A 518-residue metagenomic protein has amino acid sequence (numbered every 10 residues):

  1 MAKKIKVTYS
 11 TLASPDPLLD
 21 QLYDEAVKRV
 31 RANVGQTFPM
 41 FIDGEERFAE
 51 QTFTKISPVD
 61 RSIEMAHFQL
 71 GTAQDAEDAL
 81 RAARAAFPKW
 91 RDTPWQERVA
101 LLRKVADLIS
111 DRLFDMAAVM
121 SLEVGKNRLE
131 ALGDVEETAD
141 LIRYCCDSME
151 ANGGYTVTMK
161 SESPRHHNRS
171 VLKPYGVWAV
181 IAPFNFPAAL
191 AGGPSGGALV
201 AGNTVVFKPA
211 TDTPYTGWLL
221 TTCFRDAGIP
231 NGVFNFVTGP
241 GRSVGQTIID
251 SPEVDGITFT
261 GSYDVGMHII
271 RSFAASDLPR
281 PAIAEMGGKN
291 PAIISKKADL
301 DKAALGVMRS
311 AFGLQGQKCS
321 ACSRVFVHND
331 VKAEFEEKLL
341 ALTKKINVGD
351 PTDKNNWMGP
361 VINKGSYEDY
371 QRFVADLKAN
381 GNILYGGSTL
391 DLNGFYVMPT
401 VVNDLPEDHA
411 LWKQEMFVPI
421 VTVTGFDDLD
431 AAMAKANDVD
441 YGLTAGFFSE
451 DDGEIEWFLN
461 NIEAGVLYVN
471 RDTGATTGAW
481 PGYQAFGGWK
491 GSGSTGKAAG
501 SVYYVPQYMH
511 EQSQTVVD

Functional and structural regions predicted by a protein language model:
M1, I63-A66, R91-Q96, L113 (+6 more regions): Conserved C-terminal structural/oligomerization subdomain of aldehyde/semialdehyde dehydrogenase
M1-D60, E64-M65: Hydrophobic face of amphipathic alpha-helices that form TPR/SEL1-like repeat modules and related alpha-solenoid
G44, S62, A83, R98 (+10 more regions): Residue-level signal for inorganic ion chemistry
I56, D60-G153: Glycine-rich loop-to-alpha-helix module at the N-terminal edge of alpha/beta enzyme cores
D75, S243-V244, A431: Short acidic active-site motifs
S121, A151-K302, F426, T495: Rossmann-like NAD(P) dinucleotide-binding subdomain of oxidoreductase/dehydrogenase enzymes
S148, I181, P240, T260 (+3 more regions): Conserved residues at the C-terminal ends of beta-strands
C223, G228, D250, G256 (+6 more regions): ALDH superfamily catalytic-core signature
